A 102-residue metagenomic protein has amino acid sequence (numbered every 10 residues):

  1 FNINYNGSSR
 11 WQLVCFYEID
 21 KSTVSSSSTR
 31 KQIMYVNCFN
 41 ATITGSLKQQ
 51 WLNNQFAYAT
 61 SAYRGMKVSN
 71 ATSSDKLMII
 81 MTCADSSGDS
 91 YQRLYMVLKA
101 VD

Functional and structural regions predicted by a protein language model:
F1-D102: Extracytoplasmic/periplasmic soluble domains downstream of a signal peptide or transmembrane helix
